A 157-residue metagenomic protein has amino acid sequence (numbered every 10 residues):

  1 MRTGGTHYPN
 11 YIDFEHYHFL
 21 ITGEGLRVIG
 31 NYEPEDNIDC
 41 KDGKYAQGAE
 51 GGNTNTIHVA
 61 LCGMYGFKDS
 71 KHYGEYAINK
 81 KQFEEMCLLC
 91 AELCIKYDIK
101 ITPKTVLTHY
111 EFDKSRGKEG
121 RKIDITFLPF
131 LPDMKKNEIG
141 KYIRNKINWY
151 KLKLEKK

Functional and structural regions predicted by a protein language model:
M1-K100: Active-site-adjacent loop/helix surface patches within enzyme catalytic domains that shape the substrate-binding cleft
T54, M64-K157: Basic/polar, cationic surfaces and motifs that engage anionic cell-wall and phosphate/carboxylate ligands
